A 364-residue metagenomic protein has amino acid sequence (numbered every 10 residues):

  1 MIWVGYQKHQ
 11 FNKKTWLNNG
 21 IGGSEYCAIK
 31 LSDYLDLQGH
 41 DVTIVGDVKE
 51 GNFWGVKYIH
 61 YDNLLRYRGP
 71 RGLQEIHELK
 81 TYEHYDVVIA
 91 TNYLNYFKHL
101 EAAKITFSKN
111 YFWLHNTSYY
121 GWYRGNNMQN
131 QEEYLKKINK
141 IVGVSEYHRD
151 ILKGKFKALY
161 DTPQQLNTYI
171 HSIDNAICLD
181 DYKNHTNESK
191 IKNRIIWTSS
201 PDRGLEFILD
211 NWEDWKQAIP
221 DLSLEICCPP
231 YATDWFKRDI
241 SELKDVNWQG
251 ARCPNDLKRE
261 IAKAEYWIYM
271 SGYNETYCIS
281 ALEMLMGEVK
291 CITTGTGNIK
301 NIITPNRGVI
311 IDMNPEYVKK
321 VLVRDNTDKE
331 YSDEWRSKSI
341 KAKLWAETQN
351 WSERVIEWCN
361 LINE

Functional and structural regions predicted by a protein language model:
I138-T168: A short, active-site helix/loop in glycosyltransferases that binds the activated sugar's phosphate group
V142, T186-G204, L209-W212, K216 (+1 more regions): Conserved donor-binding/catalytic core segment of Leloir-type glycosyltransferases
Y147-H148, L166-K183, P230-A232: Short beta-strand->alpha-helix junction loop in the catalytic core of nucleotide-activated group-transfer enzymes
W235-N255: Nucleotide-activated donor-binding/catalytic signature segment of Leloir-type glycosyltransferases, i.e., the conserved
A262-T276, V289: Acidic donor-binding loop of glycosyltransferase active sites
K290-T293, I310: Short hydrophobic beta-strand element within catalytic cores of glycosyltransferases and related nucleotide-activated
K300-N326: Change "using UDP/GDP/dTDP sugars" to "using nucleotide sugars
S332-N363: A charged, aromatic-enriched C-terminal amphipathic alpha-helix characteristic of glycosyltransferases across folds
